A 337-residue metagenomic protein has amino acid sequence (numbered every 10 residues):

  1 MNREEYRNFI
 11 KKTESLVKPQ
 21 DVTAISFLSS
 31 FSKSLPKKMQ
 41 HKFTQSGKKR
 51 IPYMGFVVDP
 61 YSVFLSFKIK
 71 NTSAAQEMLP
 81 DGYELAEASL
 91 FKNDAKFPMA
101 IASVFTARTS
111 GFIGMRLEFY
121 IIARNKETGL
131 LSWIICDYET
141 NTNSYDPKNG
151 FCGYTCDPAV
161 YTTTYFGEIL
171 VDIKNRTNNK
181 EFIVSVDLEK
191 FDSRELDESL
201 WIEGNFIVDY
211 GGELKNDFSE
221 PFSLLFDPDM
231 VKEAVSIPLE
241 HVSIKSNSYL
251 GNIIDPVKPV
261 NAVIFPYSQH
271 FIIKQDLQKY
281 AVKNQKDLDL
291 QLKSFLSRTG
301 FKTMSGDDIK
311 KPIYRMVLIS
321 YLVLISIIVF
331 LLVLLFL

Functional and structural regions predicted by a protein language model:
N2-S34, K42-G47, N149-I313: Interaction-surface and assembly-scaffold signal
K48-F97: N-terminal ordered "arm"
A86-M115: Short, structured protein-protein interaction patches enriched in aromatics and acidic/basic residues, typified by
P98-F105, R116-G129, V160-T162: A contiguous strand-loop segment
I113-M115, Y120-K148: Hydrophobic alpha-helical segments and helix pairs
D308-S326: Juxtamembrane cytosolic/matrix-side boundary and N-terminal portion of single-pass signal-anchor/stop-transfer
F330-L337: Juxtamembrane boundary at the C-terminal end of a transmembrane helix
